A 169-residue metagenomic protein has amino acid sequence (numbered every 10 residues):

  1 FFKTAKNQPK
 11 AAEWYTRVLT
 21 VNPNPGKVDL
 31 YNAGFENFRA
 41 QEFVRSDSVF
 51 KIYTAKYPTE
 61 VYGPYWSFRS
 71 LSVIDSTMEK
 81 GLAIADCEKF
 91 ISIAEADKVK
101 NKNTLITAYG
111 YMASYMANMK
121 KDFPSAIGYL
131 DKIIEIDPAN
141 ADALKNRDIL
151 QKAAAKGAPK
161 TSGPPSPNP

Functional and structural regions predicted by a protein language model:
F1, N32-A33, S67-S70, L105 (+2 more regions): Structural register within alpha-helical repeat arrays
T4-A5, A40, I74-T77, M119-K120 (+1 more regions): Structural motif corresponding to the intra-repeat A-B loop/turn of tetratricopeptide repeats
A5, N22-P23, Y57, K120 (+1 more regions): A structural motif in tetratricopeptide-repeat
Q8, F43, K80, D122-F123: TPR-repeat structural position
R17-L19, I52-Y53, K89-F90, I133: Canonical positions in the second alpha-helix
L19-G26, K56, I91-N103: Flexible helix-coil transition and linker loops at the boundaries of alpha-helical arrays
V28-D29, G63-Y65, K100-N101, A108 (+1 more regions): TPR alpha-solenoid repeat register
